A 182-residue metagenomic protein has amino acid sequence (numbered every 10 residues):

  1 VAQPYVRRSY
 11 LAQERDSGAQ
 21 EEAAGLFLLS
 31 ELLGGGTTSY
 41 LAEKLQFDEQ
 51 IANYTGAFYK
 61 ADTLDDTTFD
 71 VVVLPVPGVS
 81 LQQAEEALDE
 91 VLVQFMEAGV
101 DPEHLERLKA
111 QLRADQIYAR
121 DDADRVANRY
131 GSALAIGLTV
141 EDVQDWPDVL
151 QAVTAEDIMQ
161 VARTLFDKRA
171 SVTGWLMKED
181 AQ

Functional and structural regions predicted by a protein language model:
V1-Y40: His/Glu-based metal-binding/catalytic segments typifying zinc-dependent metallopeptidases
P4-R15, E43-A152, A170-K178: M16 family metallopeptidases and their MPP-like homologs
E31, E90-Q94, Q160, T164: A generic structural signal for well-ordered alpha-helical segments enriched in polar/charged residues
M159-W175: Bilobed periplasmic-binding protein-like "clamshell/Venus-flytrap" ligand-binding domains
